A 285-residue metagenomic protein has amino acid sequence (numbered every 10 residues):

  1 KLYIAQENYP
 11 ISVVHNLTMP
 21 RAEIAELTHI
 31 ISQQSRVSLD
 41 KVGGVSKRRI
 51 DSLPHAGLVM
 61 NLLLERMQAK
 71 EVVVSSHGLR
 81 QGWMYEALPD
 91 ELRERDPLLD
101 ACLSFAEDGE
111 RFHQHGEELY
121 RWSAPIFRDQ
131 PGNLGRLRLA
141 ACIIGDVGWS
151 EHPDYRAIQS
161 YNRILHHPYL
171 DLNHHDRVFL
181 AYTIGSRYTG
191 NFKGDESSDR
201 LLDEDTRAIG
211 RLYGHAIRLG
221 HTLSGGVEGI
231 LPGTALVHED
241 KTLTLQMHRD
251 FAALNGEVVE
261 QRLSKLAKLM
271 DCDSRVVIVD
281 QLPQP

Functional and structural regions predicted by a protein language model:
K1-V227, T234-L245, A252-A253: Helical "lid/coupling" subdomains associated with nucleotide-phosphate turnover
H221, K265-L266, Q281, P285: Intrinsic structural disorder
G225-L231, L269-C272: Short secondary-structure junctions
E239, H248, V277-V279: A structural detector for beta-sheet-dominated domains
L243-H248, L282-P285: Structural signature of nuclease core domains in nucleic-acid processing machines
L254-S274: Short, non-transmembrane amphipathic alpha-helical segments
M270-Q284: A short amphipathic beta-strand at an alpha->beta junction
